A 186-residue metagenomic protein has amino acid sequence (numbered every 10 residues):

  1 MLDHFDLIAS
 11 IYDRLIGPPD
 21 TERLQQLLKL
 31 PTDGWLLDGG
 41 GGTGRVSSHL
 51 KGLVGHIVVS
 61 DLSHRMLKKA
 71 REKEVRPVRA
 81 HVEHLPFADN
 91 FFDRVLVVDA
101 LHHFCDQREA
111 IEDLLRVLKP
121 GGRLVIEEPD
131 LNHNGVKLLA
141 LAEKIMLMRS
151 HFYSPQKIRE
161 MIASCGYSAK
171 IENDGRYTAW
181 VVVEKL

Functional and structural regions predicted by a protein language model:
H4, I8-A9, L15-I16, V46 (+1 more regions): C-terminal alpha-helical "lid/dimerization" subdomain adjacent to the S-adenosyl-L-methionine
I16-G34: Conserved alpha-helix/loop element of class I SAM-dependent methyltransferases that forms part of the SAM/SAH-binding
W35, G122-R123: Short glycine-centered segments of the SAM/dcSAM-binding site in methyltransferase folds
L37-H84: Class I SAM-dependent methyltransferase SAM/SAH-binding core
L96: A conserved beta-strand element that flanks and buttresses the S-adenosyl-L-methionine
D99-A100: Short catalytic micro-motifs in class I SAM-dependent methyltransferases
R108-P120: A short glycine-rich, Lys/Arg-flanked "PGG" loop and its adjoining helix->strand segment in the class I
V182-L186: C-terminal lobe and adjacent flexible extensions of AdoMet/dcAdoMet transferase-like proteins
